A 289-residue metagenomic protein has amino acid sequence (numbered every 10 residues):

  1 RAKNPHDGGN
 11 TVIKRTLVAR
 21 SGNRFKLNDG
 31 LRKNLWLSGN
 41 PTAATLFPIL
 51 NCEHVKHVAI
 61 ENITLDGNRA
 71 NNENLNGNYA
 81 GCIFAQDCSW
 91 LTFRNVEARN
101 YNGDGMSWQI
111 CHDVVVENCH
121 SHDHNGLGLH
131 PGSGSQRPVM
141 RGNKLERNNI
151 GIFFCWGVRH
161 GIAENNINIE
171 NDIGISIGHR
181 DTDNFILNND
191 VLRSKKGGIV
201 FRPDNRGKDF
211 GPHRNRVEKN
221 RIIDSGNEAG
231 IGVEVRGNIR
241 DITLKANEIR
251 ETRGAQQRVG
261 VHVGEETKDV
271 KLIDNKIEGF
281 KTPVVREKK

Functional and structural regions predicted by a protein language model:
R1-N28: Ser/Thr/Gly-rich low-complexity blocks that favor extended beta-strand/coil architectures
N4-G9, P203-G211: Intrinsically disordered, low-complexity Ser/Thr- and acidic-rich flexible linkers and loops, especially at boundaries
G9-V18, N34-A59, E73-C88, W108 (+3 more regions): Extracellular beta-strand-rich solenoid/capping regions of secreted or surface-exposed proteins that bind or remodel
I13, N23, P48, K56 (+18 more regions): The right-handed parallel beta-helix/beta-solenoid scaffold, focusing on the short coil/turn and N-cap positions
A59-D123: Conserved, compact domain cores that house catalytic/ligand-binding motifs in diverse enzymes and effector modules
I63, V96, C119, H124 (+9 more regions): Consensus "Asn ladder" position of solenoid repeat domains
R69-N76, N102-Q109, N125-G134, N148-G157 (+6 more regions): Short glycine/acidic-rich loop motifs that flank beta-strands on beta-rich extracellular proteins
R240-D241, K245-E248, T252-Q257, H262-K289: Acidic, glycine- and Ser/Thr-rich low-complexity intrinsically disordered tracts in extracellular/secreted proteins
